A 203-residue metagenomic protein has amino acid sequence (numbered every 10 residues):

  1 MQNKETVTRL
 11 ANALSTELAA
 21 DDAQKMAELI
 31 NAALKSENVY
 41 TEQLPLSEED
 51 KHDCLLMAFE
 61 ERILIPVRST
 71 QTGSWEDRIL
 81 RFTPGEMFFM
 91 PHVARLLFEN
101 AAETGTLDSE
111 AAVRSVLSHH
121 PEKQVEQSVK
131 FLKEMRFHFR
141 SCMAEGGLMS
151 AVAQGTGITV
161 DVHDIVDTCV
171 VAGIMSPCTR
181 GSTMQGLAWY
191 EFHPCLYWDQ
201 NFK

Functional and structural regions predicted by a protein language model:
Q2-E49, L97, A101-G157: Short amphipathic alpha-helical interface segments
Q24-A27, H52, L56, P91 (+3 more regions): Non-catalytic, well-ordered alpha-helical scaffold segments
P45-V67, G155-A172: Short amphipathic alpha-helical interaction segments
R68-R78, T179-L187: Short, Lys/Arg-rich nucleic-acid/phosphate-binding segment
R78-H119, W189-K203: Short, amphipathic alpha-helical interaction segments positioned at domain boundaries
D167, V171-K203: Alpha-helical oligomerization segments
